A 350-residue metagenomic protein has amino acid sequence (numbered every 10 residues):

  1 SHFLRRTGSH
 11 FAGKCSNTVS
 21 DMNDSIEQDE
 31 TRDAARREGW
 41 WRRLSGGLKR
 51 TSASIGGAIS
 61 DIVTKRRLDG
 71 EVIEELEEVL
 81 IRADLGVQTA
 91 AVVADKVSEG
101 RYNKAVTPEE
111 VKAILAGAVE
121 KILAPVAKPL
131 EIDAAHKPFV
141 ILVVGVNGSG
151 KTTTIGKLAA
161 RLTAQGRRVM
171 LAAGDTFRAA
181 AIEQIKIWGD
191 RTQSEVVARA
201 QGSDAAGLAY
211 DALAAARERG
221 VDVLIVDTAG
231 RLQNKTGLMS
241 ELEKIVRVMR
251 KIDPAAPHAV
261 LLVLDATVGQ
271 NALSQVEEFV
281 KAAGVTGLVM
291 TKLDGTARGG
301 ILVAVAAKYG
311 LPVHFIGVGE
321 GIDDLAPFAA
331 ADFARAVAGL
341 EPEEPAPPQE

Functional and structural regions predicted by a protein language model:
R5-R6: Short glycine-rich, low-complexity segments
S16-I55: N-terminal accessory targeting/assembly segments
L44-T176, A181-V226: Primarily NTPase-proximal linker/entry elements flanking Walker-type ATP/GTP-binding cores
V144-G145, D227, V263, G317: Short beta-strand segments
Q184, Q201-R219, Q233-P342: Conserved catalytic-core segment of NTP-binding enzymes
Q349-E350: Long, amphipathic alpha-helical stalk/connector segments used for oligomerization, subunit docking, or mechanical
